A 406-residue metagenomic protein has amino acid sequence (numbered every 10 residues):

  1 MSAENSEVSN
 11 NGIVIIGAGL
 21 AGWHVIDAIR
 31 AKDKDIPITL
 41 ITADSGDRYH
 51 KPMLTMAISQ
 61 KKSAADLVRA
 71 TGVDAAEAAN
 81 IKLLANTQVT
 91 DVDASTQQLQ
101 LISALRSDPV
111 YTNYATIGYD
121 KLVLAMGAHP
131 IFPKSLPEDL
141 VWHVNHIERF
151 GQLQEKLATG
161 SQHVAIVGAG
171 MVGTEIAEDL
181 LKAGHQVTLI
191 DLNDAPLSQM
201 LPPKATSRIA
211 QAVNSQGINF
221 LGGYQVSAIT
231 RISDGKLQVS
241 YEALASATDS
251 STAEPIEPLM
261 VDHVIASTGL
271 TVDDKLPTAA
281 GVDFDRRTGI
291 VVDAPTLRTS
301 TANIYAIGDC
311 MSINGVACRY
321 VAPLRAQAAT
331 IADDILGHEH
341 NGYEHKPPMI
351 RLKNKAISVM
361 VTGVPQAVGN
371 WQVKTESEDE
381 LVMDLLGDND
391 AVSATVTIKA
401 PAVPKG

Functional and structural regions predicted by a protein language model:
S2-I16, R69-H163, V167, V239-P255 (+2 more regions): FAD-binding core/adjacent interface of flavoenzyme oxidoreductases
A3, V8-G12, C310-K405: Mid-to-C-terminal Rossmann-like scaffold of FAD/NAD(P)H-dependent oxidoreductases
A3-K82, D179-M200: Beta1-alpha1 glycine-rich phosphate/pyrophosphate-binding loop at the start of Rossmann-like nucleotide-binding domains
G17, T42, G168, D191 (+2 more regions): Short beta-strand/turn micro-motifs composed of small residues that flank or help shape donor/cofactor-binding pockets
G19-W23, S45, A128-P130, E148 (+3 more regions): Residue-level detector of alpha-helix initiation sites
D35-P37, A78-D108, I117, A183-V292: A Rossmann-like FAD-binding core segment of flavoenzymes
D139-S161, P258-A326, T330-D333: FAD-site-proximal beta/loop scaffold in flavoenzymes
Q152-L201: Rossmann-like NAD(P)H-binding beta-loop-alpha module
